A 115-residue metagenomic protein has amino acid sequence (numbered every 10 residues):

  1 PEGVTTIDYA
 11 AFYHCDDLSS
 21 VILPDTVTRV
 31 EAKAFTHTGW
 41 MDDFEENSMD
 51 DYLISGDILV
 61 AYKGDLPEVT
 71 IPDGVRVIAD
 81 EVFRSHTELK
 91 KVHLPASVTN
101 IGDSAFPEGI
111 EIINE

Functional and structural regions predicted by a protein language model:
P1-T6, C15-R29, T38-G56, K63-V77 (+2 more regions): Structural signature of tandem-repeat unit edges
